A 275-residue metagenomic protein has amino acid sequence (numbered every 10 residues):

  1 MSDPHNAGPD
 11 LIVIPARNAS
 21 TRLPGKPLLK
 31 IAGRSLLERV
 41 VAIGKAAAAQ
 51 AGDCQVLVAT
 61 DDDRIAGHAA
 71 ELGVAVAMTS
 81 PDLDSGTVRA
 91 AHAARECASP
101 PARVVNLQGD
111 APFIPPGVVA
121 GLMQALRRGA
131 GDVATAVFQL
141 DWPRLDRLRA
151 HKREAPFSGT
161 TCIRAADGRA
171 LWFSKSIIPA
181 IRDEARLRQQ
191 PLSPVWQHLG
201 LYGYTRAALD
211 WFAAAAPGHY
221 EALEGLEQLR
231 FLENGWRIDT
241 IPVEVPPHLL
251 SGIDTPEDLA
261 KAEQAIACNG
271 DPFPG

Functional and structural regions predicted by a protein language model:
D3, G8-T60, P116: N-terminal glycine-rich phosphate-binding loop and ensuing alpha1 helix
I12, Q55-V58, V104, A170 (+1 more regions): Hydrophobic/aromatic residues located in beta-strands of well-ordered beta-sheets within soluble catalytic
S20-G25, R144-L145, W211-F212, L249-L250: A short acidic, helix-capping loop that chelates divalent metal ions and anchors anionic groups
D53, S99-P101, R128-V133, W236: Short, high-confidence coil segments that cap the C-terminus of an alpha-helix and link into the following beta-strand
D63-G121: Short phosphate-binding loop-to-helix
I114-A215: Conserved core of the sugar-phosphate nucleotidyltransferase
F173, R186-G275: Conserved alpha/beta core of the MobA/IspD/sugar-nucleotide pyrophosphorylase nucleotidyltransferase superfamily
